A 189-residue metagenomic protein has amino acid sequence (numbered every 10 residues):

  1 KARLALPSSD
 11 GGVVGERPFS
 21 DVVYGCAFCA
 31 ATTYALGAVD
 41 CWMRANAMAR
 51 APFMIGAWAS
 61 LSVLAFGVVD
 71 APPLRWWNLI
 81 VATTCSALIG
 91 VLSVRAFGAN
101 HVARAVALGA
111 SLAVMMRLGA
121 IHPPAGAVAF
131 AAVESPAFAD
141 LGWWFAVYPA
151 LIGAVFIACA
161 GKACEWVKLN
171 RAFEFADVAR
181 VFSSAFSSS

Functional and structural regions predicted by a protein language model:
K1-L108, V114, F138-S188: Alpha-helical transmembrane segments and their membrane-interface boundaries that form or gate the permeation pathway
L112-R117, E134: Aromatic-anchored segments of alpha-helical transmembrane domains
L118-P124: Short helix-coil transition sites and intra-membrane helix breaks within transmembrane domains of multi-pass
G126-E134: Re-entrant/interfacial helical elements at transmembrane boundaries that shape and gate the permeation pathway
